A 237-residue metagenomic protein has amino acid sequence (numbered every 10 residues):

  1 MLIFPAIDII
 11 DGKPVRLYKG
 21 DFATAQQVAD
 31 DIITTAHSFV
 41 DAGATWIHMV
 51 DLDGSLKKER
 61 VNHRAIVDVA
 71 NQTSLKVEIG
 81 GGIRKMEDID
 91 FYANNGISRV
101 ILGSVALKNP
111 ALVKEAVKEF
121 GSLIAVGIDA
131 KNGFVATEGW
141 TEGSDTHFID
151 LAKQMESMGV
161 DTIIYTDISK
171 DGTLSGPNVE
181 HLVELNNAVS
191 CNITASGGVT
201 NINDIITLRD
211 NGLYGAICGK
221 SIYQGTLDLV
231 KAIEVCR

Functional and structural regions predicted by a protein language model:
L2-A6, W46, S74-E78, S98-I101 (+5 more regions): Structural preference for beta-strand elements that scaffold enzyme active sites
D8, F39, I47, Y92 (+5 more regions): Conserved, mostly hydrophobic/aromatic
G12-V15, K19-A23, I97-D171: Conserved anion-binding
W46-N62, S104, Y165-S175: Glycine-rich, proline-tolerant flexible connector loops at the mouths of alpha/beta enzymes
D53, K58-K118: Glycine/small-residue-rich loop that forms an oxyanion/phosphate-binding "nest" at active or ligand-binding sites
R60-V67, T141-D150, S175-V183: Charged helix-capping and loop-helix junction motifs
T73, V77-G96, E180-G215: Catalytic cores of alpha/beta
N94-L112, G197-N201, L213-L229: Glycine-rich phosphate-binding active-site loops on the catalytic face of alpha/beta enzymes
